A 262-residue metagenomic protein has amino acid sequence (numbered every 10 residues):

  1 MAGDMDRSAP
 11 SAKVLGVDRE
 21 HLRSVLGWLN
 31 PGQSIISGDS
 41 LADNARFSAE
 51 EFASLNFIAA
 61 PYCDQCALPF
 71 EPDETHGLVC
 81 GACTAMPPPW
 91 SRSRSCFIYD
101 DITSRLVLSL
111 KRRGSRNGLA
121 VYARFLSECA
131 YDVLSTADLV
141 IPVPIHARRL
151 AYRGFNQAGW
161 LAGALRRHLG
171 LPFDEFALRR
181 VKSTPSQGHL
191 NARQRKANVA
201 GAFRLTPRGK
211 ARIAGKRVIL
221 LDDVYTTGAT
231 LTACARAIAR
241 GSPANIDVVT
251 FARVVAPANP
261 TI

Functional and structural regions predicted by a protein language model:
M1-D222, T226-I262: Glycine-rich phosphate/pyrophosphate-handling loop used in enzymes and phosphotransfer proteins
